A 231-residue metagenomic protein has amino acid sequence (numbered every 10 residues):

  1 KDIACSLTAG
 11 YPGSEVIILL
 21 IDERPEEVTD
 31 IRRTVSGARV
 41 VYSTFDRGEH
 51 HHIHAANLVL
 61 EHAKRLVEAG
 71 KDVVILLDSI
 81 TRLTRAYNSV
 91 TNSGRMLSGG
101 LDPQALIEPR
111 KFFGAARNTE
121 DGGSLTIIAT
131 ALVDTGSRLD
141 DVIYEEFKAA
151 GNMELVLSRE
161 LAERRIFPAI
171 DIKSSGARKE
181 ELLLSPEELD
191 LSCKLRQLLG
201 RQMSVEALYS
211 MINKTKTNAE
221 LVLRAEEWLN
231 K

Functional and structural regions predicted by a protein language model:
K1-K231: P-loop NTPase catalytic core
